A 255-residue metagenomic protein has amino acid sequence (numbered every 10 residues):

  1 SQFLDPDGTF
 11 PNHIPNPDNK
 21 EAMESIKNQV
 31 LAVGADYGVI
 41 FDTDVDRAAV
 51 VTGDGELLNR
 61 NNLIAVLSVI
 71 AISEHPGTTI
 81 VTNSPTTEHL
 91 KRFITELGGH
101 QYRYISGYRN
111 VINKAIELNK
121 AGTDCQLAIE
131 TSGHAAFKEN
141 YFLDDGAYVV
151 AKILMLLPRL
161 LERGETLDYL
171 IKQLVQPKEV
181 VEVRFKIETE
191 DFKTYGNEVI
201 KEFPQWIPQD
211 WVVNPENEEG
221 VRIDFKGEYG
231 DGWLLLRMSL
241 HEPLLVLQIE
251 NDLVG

Functional and structural regions predicted by a protein language model:
S1-Q2, E56-H75, G146-L154: Gly/Ser/Thr-rich active-site loops/lids in small-molecule metabolic enzymes that frequently grip phosphoryl groups
S1-V51: N-terminal small/polar loop signature for handling phosphorylated ligands or for N-terminal nucleophile
F3-D7, N62-A65, I105-N110: Short, acidic/turn-prone active-site loops that include or flank metal/cofactor- and phosphate-binding residues
G8-I14, V69-A71, V111-I116: Short, charged, surface-exposed secondary-structure boundary motifs
I14, D54, E139-F142: Short, solvent-exposed loop/turn segments at secondary-structure boundaries
A22, I26-V30, S68, V111-A115: Generic hydrophobic alpha-helical segments
Y37, H75-G255: Phosphate-binding and adjacent anionic-ligand microenvironments
D46-V66, L90-K91: Short Gly/Thr/Asp-enriched flexible loops that form oxyanion-binding sites at enzyme active sites
